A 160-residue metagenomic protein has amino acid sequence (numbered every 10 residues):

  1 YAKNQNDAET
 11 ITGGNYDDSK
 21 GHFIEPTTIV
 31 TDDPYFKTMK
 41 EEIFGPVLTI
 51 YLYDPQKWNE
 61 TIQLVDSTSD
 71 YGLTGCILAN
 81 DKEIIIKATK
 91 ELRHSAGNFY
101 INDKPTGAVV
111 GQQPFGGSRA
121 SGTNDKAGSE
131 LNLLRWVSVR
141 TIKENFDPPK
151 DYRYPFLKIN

Functional and structural regions predicted by a protein language model:
Y1-E9: Long, low-complexity segments enriched in small/aliphatic residues
T10-G14: Diglycine-centered glycine-rich loop/turn motifs
N15-S19, F23-N160: Conserved C-terminal structural/oligomerization subdomain of aldehyde/semialdehyde dehydrogenase
